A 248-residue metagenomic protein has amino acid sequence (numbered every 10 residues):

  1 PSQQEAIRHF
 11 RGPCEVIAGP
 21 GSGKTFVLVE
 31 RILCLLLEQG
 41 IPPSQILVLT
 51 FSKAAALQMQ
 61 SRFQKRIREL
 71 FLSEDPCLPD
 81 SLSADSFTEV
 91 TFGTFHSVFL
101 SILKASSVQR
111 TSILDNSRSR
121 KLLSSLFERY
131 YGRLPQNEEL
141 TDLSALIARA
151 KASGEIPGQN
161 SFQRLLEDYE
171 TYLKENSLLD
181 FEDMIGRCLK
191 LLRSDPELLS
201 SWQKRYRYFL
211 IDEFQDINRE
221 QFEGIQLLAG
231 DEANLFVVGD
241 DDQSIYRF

Functional and structural regions predicted by a protein language model:
P1-Q109, S200, Q243: P-loop NTPase Walker
P1-R8, G12-I17, L47, A55 (+3 more regions): Conserved helicase NTPase motor core
F10, I102, S106, Y130 (+4 more regions): Generic structural signal for hydrophobic core residues of well-folded globular domains
C14, I32, F99, I147 (+3 more regions): Short alpha-helix boundary/capping elements
L36, Q64, R68, E128-Y131 (+3 more regions): A general structural signal for alpha-helical elements within enzymatic catalytic domains
D85-E89, S106-E182, Y206: ATP-hydrolysis module of ASCE/P-loop NTPase motor domains, specifically the Walker B Asp-Glu catalytic pair
L100, A105, R110, D115 (+4 more regions): Generic structural "secondary-structure junction" signal
